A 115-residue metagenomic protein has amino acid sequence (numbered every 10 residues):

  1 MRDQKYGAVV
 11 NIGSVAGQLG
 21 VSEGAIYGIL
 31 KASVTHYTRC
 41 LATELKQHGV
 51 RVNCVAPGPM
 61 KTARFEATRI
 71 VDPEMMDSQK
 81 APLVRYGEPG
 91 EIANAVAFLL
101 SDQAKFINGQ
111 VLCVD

Functional and structural regions predicted by a protein language model:
S14: Residue(s) in the substrate-gating loop at a strand-loop-helix junction that position the organic substrate next
G17-L19: Conserved catalytic-site region of short-chain dehydrogenase/reductase
I26, Q47, P57-A81, Y86 (+1 more regions): A glycine/serine/threonine-rich, flexible loop-to-helix segment that serves as the NAD(P) cofactor-binding "lid"
Y27, T35: Catalytic tyrosine of NAD(P)H-dependent dehydrogenase/reductases that use a Tyr as the general acid/base
L30, T38: Active-site helix of classical SDR
T43-Q47, K105: Alpha-helical segment proximal to the catalytic Tyr-Lys
R51-K61, L100, C113-D115: Conserved SDR Rossmann-fold cofactor-binding beta-strand/turn motif
R85-V114: C-terminal substrate-recognition "lid" of short-chain dehydrogenase/reductases
